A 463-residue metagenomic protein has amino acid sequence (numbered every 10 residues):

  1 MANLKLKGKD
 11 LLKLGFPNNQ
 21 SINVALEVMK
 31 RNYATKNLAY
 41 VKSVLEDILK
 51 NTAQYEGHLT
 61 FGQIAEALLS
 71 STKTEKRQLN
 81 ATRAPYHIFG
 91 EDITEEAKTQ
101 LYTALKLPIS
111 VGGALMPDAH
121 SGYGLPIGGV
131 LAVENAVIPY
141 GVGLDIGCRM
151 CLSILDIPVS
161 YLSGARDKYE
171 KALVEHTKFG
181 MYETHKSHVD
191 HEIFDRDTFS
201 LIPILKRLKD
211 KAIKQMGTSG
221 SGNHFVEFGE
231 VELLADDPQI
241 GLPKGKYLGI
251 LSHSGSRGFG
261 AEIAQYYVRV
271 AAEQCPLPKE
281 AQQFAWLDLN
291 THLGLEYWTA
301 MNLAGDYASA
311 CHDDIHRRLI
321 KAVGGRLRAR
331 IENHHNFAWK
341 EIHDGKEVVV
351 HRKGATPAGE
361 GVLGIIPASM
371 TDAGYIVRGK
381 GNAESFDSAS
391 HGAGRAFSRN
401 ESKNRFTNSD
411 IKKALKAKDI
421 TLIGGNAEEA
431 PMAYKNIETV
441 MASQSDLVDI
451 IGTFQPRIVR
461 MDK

Functional and structural regions predicted by a protein language model:
M1-L68: Charged substrate- and nucleic-acid-binding regions of tRNA-handling and nucleotidyl-transfer enzymes, centered on
N23-A25, Y40-L45, T60-F61, T184-V189 (+2 more regions): Short coil/turn segments at secondary-structure boundaries
K50-I93, R317-R330: Polybasic, low-complexity association/targeting segments
E66-S110, K186, I193-D197, L201-I202 (+1 more regions): N- or domain-start disorder-to-order transition segments that initiate the globular core
A81-L144, L152: An N-terminal structural lobe/cap that precedes and organizes the functional/catalytic core across diverse proteins
I93-E96, P108-G112, Y123-I127, V137-P139 (+2 more regions): Domain-length cofactor-binding catalytic modules of enzymes
